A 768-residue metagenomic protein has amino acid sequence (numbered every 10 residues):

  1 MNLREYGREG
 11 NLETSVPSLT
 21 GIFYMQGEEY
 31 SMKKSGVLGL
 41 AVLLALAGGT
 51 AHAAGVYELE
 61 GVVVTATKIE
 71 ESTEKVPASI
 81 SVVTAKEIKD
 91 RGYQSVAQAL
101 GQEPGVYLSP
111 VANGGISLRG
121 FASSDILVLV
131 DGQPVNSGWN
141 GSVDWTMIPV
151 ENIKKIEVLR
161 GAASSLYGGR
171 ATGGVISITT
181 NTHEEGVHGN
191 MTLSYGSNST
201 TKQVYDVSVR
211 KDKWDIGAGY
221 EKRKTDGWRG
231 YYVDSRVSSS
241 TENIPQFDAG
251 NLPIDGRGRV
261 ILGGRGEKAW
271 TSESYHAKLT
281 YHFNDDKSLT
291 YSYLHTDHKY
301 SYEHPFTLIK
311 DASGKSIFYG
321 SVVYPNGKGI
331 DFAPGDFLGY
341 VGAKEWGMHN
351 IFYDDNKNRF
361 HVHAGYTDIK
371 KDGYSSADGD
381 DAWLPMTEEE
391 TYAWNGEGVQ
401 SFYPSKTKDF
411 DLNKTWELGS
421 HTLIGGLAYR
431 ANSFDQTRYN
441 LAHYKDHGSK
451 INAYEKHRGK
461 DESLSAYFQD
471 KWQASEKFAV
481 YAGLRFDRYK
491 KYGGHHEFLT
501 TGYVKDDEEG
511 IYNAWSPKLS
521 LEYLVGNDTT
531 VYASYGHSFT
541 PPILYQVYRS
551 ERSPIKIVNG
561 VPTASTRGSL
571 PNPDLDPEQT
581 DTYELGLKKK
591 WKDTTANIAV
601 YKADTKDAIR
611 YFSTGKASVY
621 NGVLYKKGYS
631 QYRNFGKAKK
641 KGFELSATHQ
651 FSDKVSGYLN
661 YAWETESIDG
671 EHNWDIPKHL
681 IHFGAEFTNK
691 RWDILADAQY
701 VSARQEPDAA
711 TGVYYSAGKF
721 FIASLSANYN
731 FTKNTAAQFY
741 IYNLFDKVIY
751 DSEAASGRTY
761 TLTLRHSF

Functional and structural regions predicted by a protein language model:
N2-G7, N11-R91, A99-G101, D285 (+2 more regions): N-terminal Sec signal peptide and the immediately downstream disordered periplasmic leader that contains the TonB box
Q94-A99, G114-S117, L129, D144-P149 (+3 more regions): N-terminal periplasmic accessory domains that precede and gate Gram-negative outer-membrane beta-barrel machines
A97-S137, K154: Extracytoplasmic beta-strand/coil segments of soluble accessory domains associated with Gram-negative outer-membrane
P134-R160: Short acidic/polar hinge/loop motifs at secondary-structure boundaries that mediate gating or recognition
Y195-T225, D234-E303, G342-D354: Transmembrane beta-barrel wall of Gram-negative outer-membrane proteins
T280-D297, F337-F498, D506, L524 (+4 more regions): Face-selective signature of the C-terminal outer-membrane beta-barrel domain
R359-S375, E522-L524, T530-Y532, G536 (+3 more regions): Membrane-embedded beta-barrel scaffold of Gram-negative outer-membrane proteins
Q473-V480, R488, Y601-T605, T614 (+5 more regions): Gram-negative outer-membrane beta-barrel transporters
